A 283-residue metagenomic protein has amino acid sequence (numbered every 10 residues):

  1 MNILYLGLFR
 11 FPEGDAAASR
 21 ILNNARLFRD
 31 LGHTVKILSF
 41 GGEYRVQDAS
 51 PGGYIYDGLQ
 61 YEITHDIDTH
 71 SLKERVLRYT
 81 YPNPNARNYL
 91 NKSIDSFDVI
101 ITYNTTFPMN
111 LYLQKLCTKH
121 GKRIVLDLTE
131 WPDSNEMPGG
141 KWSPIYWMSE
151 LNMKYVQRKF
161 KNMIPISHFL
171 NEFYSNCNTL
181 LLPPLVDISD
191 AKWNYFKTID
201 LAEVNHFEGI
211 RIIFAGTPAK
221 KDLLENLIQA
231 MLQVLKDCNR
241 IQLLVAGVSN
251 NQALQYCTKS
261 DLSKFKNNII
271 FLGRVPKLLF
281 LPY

Functional and structural regions predicted by a protein language model:
M1, Y54-I55, N194-R211, L235-D237: Nucleotide-sugar donor-binding and catalytic loop/hinge architecture of NDP-sugar-dependent glycosyltransferases
M1-G52, D57, D95, N162 (+1 more regions): N-terminal subdomain of nucleotide-sugar transferases
L4, I164, L201-D222, L227-M231 (+1 more regions): Conserved donor-binding/catalytic core segment of Leloir-type glycosyltransferases
F9-P12, A215-K221, S249, V275: Short donor-sugar binding/catalytic loops of nucleotide-sugar-dependent glycosyltransferases, especially enzymes
R26, P84-N91, P108-L111, K115-K119 (+4 more regions): Membrane-proximal helix-turn-helix segments that form the acceptor-binding/catalytic region of lipid-linked
S39, R123-V125, Y146, E150-T198 (+3 more regions): Donor nucleotide-sugar binding/catalytic pocket of nucleotide-sugar-dependent glycosyltransferases
L59-N88, G140-I145: A short, charged, and often flexible helix/loop element on the N-terminal side of the glycosyltransferase catalytic
G247, Q255-L281: Nucleotide-activated donor-binding/catalytic signature segment of Leloir-type glycosyltransferases, i.e., the conserved
